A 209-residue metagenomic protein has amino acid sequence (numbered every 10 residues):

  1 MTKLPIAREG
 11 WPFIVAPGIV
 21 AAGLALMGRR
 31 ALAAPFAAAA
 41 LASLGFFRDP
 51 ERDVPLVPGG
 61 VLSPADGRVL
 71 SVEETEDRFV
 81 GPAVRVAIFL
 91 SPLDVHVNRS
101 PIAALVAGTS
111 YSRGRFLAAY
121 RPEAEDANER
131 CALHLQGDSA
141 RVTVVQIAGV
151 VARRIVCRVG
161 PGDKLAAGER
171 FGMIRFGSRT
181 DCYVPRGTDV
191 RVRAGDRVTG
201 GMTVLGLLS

Functional and structural regions predicted by a protein language model:
M1-S209: Contiguous, well-folded functional domains in the mature portion of proteins
